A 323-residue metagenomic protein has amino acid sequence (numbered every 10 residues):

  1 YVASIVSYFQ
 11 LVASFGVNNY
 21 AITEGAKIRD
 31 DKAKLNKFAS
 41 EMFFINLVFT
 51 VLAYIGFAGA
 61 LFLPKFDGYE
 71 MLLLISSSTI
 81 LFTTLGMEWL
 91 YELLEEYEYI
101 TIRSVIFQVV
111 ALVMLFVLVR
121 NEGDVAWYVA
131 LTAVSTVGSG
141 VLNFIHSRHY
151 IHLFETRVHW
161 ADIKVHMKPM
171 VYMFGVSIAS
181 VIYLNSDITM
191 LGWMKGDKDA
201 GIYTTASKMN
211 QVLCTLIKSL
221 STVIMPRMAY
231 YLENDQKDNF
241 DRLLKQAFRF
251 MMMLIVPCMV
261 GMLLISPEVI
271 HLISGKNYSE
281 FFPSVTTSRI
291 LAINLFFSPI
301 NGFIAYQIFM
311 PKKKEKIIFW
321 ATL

Functional and structural regions predicted by a protein language model:
Y1-Q10, V125, D162-M173, L191-Q211 (+2 more regions): Interfacial/gating helices of multi-pass transporter permease domains
V2, K32-V48, M167, Q236-I265 (+1 more regions): Interfacial transmembrane-helix starts/ends
A3-Q10, S14-I22, I75-E92, R103-A111 (+8 more regions): Short runs within selected transmembrane alpha-helices of multi-pass transporters and secretion channels
S14-D30, F43, A206, N210-F248 (+2 more regions): Helix-loop junctions and terminal segments of transmembrane helices in multi-pass membrane transport/translocation
I45-S77, A126-S147, S207, F250-L263 (+1 more regions): Short alpha-helical transmembrane segments in multi-pass integral membrane proteins
L61-S76, M262-I300, M310: Interfacial segments at transmembrane-helix termini and the short loops linking adjacent helices
E98, V125-V129, V141-L184, T189 (+2 more regions): Interhelical loop/hinge segments that connect adjacent transmembrane helices in multipass membrane
V117-E122, V181-V212, R227-Y231, M262 (+1 more regions): Helix-terminus/linker motif at the lipid-water interface of multi-pass membrane proteins
